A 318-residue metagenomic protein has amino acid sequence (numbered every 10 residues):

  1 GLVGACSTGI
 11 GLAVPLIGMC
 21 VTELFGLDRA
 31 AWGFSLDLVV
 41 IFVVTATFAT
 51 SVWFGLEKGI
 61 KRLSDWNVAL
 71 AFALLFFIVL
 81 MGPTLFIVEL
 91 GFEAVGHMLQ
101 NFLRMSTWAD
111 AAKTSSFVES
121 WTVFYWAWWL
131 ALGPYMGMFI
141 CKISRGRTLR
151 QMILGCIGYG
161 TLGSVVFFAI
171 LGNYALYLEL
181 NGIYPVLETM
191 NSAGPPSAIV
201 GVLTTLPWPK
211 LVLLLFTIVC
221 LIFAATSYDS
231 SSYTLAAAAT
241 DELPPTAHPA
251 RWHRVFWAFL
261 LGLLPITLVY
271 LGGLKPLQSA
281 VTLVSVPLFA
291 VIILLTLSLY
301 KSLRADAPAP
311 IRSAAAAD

Functional and structural regions predicted by a protein language model:
G1-G4, T8, F54-M81, L90-Q100 (+2 more regions): Membrane-interface loop-to-helix entry segments
G1-P15, E23-V52, M81-T84, I218-Y228 (+3 more regions): Helix-loop-helix module between adjacent transmembrane segments
G1-V3, L38-A46, L70-M81, A112-S120 (+2 more regions): Select transmembrane alpha-helical segments in multipass membrane proteins
C6-F25, L38-V39, A73-A109, L171-L176 (+1 more regions): Hydrophobic alpha-helical segments and their helix-loop junctions in multi-pass secondary transporters
A13-D37, A71-F77, G137-R147, Q151-L162 (+1 more regions): Helix-loop-helix connectors at the membrane interface of multi-pass transporters/channels
M19-G26, V44-W66, G82, M136-L149 (+2 more regions): Membrane-water interface regions at transmembrane-helix termini and the short interhelical loops of multi-pass membrane
A31-A49, W53, T122-A131, M152-G194 (+3 more regions): Loop-to-transmembrane helix boundary motifs in multi-pass membrane proteins
Q100-S115, Y174-K210: Membrane-interface interhelical connector segments
